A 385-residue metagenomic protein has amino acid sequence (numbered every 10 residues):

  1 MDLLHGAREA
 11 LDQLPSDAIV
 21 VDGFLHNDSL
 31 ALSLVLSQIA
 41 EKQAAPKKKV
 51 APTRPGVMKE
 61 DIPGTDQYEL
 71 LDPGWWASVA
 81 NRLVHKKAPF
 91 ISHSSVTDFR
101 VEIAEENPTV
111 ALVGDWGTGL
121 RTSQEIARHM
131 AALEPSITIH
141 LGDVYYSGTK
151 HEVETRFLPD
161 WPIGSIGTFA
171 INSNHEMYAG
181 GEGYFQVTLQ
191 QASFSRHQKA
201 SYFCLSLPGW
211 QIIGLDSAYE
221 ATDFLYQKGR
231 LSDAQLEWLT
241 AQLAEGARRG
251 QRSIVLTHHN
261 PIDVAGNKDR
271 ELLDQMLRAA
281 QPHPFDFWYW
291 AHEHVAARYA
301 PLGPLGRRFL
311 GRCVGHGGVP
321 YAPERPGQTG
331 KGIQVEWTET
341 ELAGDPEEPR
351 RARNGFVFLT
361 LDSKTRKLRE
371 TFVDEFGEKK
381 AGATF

Functional and structural regions predicted by a protein language model:
M1-I137, L158-A170, K199-F203, G250-S253 (+2 more regions): Acidic, histidine-bearing metal-coordination/catalytic regions of metal-dependent phosphoesterases
K59, G64-L70, G74-R100, K150-Q251 (+3 more regions): Extended active-site neighborhood of metal-dependent phosphoesterases/phosphodiesterases
V110-L112, I137-I139, I212-G214, I254-L256 (+1 more regions): Structural motif
L112-G117, V144-Y145, D223-K228: Second-shell loop/turn segments in exported
D115, G142-D143, S173-N174, L215 (+2 more regions): Active-site glycine-centered loops adjacent to acidic/histidine catalytic or metal-binding residues that shape
G117-R121, Y145-H151, I262-N267: Acidic-and-aromatic substrate-binding clefts and catalytic sites of carbohydrate-active enzymes
Y145, A218-T222, N260-I262: A short, flexible beta-alpha/helix-coil linker loop
G246-V264: Short acidic, glycine-rich surface-loop motifs adjacent to enzyme active sites
